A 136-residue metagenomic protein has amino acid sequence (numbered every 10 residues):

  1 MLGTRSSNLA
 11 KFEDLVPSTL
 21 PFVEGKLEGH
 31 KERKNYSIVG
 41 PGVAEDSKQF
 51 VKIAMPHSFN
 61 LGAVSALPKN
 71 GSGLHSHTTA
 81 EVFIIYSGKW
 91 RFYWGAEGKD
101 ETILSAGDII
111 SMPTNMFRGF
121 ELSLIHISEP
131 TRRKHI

Functional and structural regions predicted by a protein language model:
M1-S58: A short, N-terminal "cap"/entry segment at the start of jelly-roll beta-barrel domains of the cupin/DSBH fold
A44-S47, G62-S76: Conserved short histidine dyad/triad with adjacent acidic residue
H57, L67-K69, K89-R91: Short, charged/polar surface micro-motifs in flexible loops or helix N-caps
L61-S65, V82-I84, E101, I109-S111 (+1 more regions): Conserved hydrophobic/aromatic beta-strand scaffold that supports enzyme active sites
L67-G71, G107, P113-N115: Tight coil/turn sites that cap or link beta-strands
S72-H75, F92-Y93, M112, R118-L124: Short beta-strand His + acidic residue motifs that chelate non-heme Fe in jelly-roll/DSBH and cupin folds
S76-A106, M116: A short beta-strand-loop-beta hairpin characteristic of the jelly-roll/cupin
I125-E129, R133-I136: Single conserved hydrophobic/aromatic residue that forms the stacking wall/gate of nucleotide- or nucleobase-binding
